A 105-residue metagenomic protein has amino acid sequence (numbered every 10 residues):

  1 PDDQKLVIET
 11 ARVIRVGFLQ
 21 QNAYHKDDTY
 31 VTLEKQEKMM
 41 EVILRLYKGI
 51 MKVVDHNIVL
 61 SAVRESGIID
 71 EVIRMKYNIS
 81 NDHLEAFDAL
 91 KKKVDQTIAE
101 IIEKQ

Functional and structural regions predicted by a protein language model:
P1-Q105: Conserved catalytic/coupling modules of large nucleotide/cofactor-utilizing molecular machines
